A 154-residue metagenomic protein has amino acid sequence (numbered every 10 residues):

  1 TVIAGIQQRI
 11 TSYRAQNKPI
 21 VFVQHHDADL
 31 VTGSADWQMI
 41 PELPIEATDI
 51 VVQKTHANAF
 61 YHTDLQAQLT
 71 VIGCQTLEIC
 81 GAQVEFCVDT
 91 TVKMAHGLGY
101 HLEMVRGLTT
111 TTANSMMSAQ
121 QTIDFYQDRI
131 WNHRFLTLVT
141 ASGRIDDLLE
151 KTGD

Functional and structural regions predicted by a protein language model:
T1: Acidic/histidine-rich helix-loop elements that form or flank divalent-metal/phosphate-binding sites at the catalytic
A4, Q8-T11, A15-Q16, A28-D154: Active-site-adjacent betaalpha module
P19-Q24: Short beta-strand segments at enzyme active-site cores
